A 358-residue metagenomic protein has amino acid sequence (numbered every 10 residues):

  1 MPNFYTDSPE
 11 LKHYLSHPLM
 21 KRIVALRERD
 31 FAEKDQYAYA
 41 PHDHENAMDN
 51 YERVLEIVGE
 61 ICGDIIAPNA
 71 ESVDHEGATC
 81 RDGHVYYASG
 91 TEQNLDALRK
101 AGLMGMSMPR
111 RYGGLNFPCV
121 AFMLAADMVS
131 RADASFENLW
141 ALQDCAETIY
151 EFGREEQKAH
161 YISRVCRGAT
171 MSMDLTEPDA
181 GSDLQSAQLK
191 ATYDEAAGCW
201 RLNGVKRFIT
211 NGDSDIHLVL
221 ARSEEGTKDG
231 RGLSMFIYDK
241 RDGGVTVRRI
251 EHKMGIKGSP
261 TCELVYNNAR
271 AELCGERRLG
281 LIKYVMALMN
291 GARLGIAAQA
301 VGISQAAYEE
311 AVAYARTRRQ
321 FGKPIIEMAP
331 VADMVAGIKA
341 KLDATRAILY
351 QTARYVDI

Functional and structural regions predicted by a protein language model:
M1-F136, E156, H160: Amphipathic, small/basic residue-rich leader segments at the start of a protein or domain
E76-Y86, P109-L115, Q143-F152, L175-A180 (+2 more regions): Conserved short loop/turn motifs at secondary-structure junctions
R81-D96, K100-M108, S172-R201, V205-I216: Flexible, glycine/threonine-enriched loop-and-boundary segments that flank and lead into catalytic domains of large
A141-L142, G153-L189, G198, A353 (+1 more regions): Internal maturation/activation junctions in enzymes
D179-S182, F208-N211, T227, K253-P260: Short Gly/Pro-enriched turn/cap motifs at secondary-structure boundaries
C199, N203-V245: A short core secondary-structure module
R241-G244, R248, K253, P260-A292 (+1 more regions): A glycine-rich, basic-preceded beta-loop-alpha segment at the flavin cofactor/substrate interface of flavin-utilizing
R293-I358: Extended amphipathic alpha-helical segments enriched in small hydrophobics
